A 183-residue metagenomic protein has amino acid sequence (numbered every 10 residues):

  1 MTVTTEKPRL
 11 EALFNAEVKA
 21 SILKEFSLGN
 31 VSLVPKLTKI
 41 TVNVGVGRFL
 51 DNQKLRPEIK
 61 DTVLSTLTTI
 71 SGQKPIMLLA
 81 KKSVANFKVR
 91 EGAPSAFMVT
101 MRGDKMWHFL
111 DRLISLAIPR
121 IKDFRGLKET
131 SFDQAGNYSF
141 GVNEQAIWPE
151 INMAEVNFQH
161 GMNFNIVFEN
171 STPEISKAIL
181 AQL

Functional and structural regions predicted by a protein language model:
M1-L183: Ribosome-associated RNA-binding proteins
